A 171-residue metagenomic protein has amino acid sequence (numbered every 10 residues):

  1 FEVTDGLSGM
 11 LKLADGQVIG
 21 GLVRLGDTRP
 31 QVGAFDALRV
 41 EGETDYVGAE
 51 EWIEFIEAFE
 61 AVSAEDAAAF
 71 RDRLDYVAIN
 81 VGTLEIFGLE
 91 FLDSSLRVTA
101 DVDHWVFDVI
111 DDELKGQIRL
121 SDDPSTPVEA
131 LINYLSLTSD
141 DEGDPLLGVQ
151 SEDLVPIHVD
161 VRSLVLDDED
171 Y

Functional and structural regions predicted by a protein language model:
F1-Y171: Membrane-proximal interfacial segments on either side of biological membranes
